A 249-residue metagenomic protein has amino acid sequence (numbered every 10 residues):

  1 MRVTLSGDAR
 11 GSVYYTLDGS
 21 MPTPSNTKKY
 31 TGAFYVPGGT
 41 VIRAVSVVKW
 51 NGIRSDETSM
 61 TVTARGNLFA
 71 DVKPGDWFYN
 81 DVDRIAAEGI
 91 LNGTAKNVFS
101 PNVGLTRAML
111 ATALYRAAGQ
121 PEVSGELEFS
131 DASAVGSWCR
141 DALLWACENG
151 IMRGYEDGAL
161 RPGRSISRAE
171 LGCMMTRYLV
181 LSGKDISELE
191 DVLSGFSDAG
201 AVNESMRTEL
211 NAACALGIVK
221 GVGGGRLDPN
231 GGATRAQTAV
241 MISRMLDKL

Functional and structural regions predicted by a protein language model:
M1-G66: Short, compositionally stereotyped local motifs that mark structural "simplifiers"
M1-R10, W77-E88: Extracellular/luminal Pro/Thr/Ser-rich low-complexity repeat and linker "mucin-like" segments that act as
A9, L17-G19, L114, A118 (+1 more regions): Short, small-residue-rich loop/turn micro-motifs
V45-N51, I151, I218, S243: Charged, amphipathic alpha-helical interaction segments
T61-Y79, A87, N92-A111, Y115-D141 (+4 more regions): Feature responds to low-complexity, polar/acidic, surface-exposed segments characteristic of secreted/exported proteins
T234-M241: C-terminal/domain-terminus segments
